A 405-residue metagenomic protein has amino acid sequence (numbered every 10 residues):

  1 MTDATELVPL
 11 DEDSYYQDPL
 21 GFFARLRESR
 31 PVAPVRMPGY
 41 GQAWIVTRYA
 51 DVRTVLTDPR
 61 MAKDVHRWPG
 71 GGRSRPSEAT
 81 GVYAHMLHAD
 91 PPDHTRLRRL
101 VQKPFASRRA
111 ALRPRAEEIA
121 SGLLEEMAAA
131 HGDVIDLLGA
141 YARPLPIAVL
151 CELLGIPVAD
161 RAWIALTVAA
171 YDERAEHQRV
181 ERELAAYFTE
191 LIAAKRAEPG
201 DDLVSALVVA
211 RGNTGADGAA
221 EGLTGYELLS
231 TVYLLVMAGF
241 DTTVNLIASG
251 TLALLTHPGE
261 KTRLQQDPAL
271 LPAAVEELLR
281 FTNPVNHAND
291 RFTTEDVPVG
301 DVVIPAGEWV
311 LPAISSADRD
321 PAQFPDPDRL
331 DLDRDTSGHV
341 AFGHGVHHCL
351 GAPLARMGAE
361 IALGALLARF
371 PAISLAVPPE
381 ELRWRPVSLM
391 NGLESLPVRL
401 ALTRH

Functional and structural regions predicted by a protein language model:
M1-H405: Cytochrome P450
